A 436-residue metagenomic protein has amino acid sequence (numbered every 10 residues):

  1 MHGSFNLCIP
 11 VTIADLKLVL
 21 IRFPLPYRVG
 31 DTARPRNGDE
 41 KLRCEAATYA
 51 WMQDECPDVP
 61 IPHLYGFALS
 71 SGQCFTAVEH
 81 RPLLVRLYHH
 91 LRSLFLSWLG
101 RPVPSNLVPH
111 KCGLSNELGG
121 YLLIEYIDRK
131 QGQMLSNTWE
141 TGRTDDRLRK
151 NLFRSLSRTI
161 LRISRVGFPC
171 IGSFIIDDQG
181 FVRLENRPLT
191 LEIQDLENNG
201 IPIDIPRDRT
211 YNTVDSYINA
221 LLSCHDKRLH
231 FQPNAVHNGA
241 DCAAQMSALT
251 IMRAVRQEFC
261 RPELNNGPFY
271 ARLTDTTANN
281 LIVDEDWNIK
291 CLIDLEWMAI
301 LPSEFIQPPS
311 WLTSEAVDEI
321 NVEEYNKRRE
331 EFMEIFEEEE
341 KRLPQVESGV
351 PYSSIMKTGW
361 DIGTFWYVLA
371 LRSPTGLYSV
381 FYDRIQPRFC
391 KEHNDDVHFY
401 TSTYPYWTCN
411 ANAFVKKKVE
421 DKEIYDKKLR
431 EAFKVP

Functional and structural regions predicted by a protein language model:
M1, N288-K290, V346-P436: Regulatory N- and C-terminal appendages and interdomain linkers associated with kinase/kinase-like NTP transferase
H2-L249, A254, E258-L264, P268-A271 (+1 more regions): ATP-binding pocket architecture of kinase catalytic cores
L16, T277, I293: Conserved active-site loop/cleft motifs that coordinate metal ions or position small ligands
I21, T274, I293: Active-site flanking residues adjacent to catalytic metal/cofactor-binding acidic residues
T48-C56, L156-G167, R256-F259, F336-L343 (+5 more regions): Hydrophobic, Leu/Ile/Phe/Ala-enriched alpha-helical segments that form helix-helix packing faces
D128, A278, W297: Short, glycine/acidic-enriched loop or turn micro-motifs at the edges of active sites
P268, D275, N279-I282: Catalytic-loop signature of eukaryotic-like protein kinases
I282-S348, I355, D361-T364, V368-L371 (+2 more regions): Active-site Asp-x-Gly
